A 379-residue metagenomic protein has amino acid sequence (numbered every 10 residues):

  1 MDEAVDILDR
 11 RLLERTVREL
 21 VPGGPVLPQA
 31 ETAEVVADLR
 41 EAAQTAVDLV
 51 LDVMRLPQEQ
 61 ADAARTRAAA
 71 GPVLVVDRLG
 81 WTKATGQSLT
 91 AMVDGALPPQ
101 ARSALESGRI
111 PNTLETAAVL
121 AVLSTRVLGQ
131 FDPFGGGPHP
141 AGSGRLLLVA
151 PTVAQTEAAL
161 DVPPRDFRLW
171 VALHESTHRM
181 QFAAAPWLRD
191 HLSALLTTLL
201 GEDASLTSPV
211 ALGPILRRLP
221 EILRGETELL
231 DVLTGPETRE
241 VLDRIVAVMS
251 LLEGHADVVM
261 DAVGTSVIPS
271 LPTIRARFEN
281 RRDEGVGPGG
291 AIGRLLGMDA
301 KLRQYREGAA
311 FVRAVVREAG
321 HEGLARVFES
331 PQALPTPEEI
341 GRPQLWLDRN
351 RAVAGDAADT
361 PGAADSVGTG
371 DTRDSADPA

Functional and structural regions predicted by a protein language model:
M1-A84, R165, E318-A379: N-terminal low-structure segments adjacent to metalloprotease catalytic domains across cellular compartments
D2-R15, L128-V149, R217-G225: Acidic, low-complexity proline/glycine-rich segments
E3-V26, L79-P99, P220-V232, R282-E284: Short, compositionally biased low-complexity segments
A42-P151: Auxiliary, metal-adjacent structural segments of Zn-dependent hydrolase domains
L120-L128, A183-I268: Post-HExxH zinc-binding segment in Zn-dependent metallohydrolases
T152-V171: Short pre-active-site segment immediately N-terminal to the catalytic Zn-binding motif
F167-A183, V312: Active-site recognition of the HExxH zinc-binding catalytic motif
T238-A379: Pan-zinc metallopeptidase signature
